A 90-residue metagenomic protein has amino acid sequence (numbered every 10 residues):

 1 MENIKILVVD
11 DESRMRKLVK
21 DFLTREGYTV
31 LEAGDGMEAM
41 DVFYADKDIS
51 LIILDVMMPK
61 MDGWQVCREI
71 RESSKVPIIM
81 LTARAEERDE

Functional and structural regions predicted by a protein language model:
E2-N3, D48-S50, S73-I78: His-Asp phosphorelay/catalytic-motif detector in bacterial-type signaling
L7, E32-L51: Acidic, metal-coordinating helix/loop segments flanking the phosphotransfer/catalytic sites of two-component signaling
D10: Conserved acidic carboxylate
K17-R25: Charged docking surfaces used in two-component/phosphorelay signaling
D35-E38, D62-Q65, D89: Acidic catalytic/metal-coordinating carboxylates
D41, W64-K75: Short amphipathic alpha-helix used as the core "switch/output" element in two-component signaling
D55, T82: Active-site residues of response regulator receiver
M58: Receiver (REC) domain active-site loop signature in two-component systems and cognate sites in sensor histidine kinases
